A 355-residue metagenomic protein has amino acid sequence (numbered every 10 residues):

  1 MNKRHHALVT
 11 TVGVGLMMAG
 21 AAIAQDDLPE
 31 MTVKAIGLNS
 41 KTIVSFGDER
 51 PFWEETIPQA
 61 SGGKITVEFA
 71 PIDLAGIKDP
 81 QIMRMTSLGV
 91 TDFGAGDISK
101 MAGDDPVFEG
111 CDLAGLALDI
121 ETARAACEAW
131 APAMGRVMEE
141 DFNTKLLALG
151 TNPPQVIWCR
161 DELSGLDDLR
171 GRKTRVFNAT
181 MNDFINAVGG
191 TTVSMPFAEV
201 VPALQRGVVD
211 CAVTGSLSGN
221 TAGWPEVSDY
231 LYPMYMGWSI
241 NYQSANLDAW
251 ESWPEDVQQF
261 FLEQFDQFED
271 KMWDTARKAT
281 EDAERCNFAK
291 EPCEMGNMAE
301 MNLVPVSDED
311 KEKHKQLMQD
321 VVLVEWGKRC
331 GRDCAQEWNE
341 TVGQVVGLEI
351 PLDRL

Functional and structural regions predicted by a protein language model:
M1-T32, L352-L355: Short, low-complexity disordered leader/linker segments with a strong preference for bacterial N-terminal type II
Q25-T122, E139-L355: N-terminal secretory/targeting leader peptides
A126-F142: Hinge/lid segment of periplasmic solute-binding proteins
